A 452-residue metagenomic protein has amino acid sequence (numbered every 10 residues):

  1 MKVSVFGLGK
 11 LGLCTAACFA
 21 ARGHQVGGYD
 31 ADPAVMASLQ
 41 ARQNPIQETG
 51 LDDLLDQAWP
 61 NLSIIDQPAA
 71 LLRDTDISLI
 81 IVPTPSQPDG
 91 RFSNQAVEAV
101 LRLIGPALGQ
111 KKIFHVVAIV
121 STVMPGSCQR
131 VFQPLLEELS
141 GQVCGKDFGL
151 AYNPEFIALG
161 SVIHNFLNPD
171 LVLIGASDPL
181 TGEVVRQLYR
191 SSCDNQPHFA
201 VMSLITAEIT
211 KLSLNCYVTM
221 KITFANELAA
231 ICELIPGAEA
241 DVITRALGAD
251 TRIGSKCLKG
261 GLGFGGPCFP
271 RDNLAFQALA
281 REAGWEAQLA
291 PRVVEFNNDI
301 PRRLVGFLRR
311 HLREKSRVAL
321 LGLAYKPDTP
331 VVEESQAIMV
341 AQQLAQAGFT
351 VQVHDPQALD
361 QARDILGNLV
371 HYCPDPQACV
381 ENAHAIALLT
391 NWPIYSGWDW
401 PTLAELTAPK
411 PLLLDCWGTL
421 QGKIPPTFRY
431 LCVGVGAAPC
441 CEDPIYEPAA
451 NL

Functional and structural regions predicted by a protein language model:
M1-L452: Structural/interface elements that position substrates and couple domains in central-metabolism enzymes
